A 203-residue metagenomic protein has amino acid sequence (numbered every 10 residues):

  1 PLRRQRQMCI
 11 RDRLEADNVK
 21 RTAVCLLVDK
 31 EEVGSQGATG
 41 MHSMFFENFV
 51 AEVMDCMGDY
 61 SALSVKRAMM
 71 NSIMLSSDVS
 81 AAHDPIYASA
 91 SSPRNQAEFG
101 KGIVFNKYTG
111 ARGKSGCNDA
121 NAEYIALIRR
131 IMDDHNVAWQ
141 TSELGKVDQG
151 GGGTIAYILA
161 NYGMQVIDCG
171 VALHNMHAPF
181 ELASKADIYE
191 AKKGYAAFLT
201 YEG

Functional and structural regions predicted by a protein language model:
P1-I10: Single conserved hydrophobic/aromatic residue that forms the stacking wall/gate of nucleotide- or nucleobase-binding
Q5, T22, M74, G102 (+1 more regions): Broad gene-expression machinery/nucleic-acid interaction feature
R11-E98, G151, E202-G203: Acidic/histidine-rich catalytic neighborhood of metal-dependent amide-processing enzymes
R13-V24, V171-G203: His/Asp/Glu-rich mid-to-C-terminal helical/loop segments that flank catalytic regions of hydrolases
N18, M41-F49, D119-L127, G150-G153 (+1 more regions): Conserved active-site and cofactor/substrate-binding residues in soluble primary-metabolism enzymes
E52, R130, D134, A197-Y201: A generic structural signal for well-ordered alpha-helical segments enriched in polar/charged residues
S80-F180: Active-site-adjacent substrate-binding region of metalloamidase/peptidase-like peptide-processing proteins
